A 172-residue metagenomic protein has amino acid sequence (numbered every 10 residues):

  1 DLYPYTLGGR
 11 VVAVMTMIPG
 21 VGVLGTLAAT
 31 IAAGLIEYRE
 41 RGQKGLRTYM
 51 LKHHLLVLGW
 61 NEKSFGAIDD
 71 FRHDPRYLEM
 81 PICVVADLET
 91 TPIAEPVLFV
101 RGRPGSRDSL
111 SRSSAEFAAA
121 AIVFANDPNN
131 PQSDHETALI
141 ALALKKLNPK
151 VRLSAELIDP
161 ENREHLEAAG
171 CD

Functional and structural regions predicted by a protein language model:
Y3-P4, G8-A13, M17, V21-D172: Cytosolic regulatory regions of ion transport systems
